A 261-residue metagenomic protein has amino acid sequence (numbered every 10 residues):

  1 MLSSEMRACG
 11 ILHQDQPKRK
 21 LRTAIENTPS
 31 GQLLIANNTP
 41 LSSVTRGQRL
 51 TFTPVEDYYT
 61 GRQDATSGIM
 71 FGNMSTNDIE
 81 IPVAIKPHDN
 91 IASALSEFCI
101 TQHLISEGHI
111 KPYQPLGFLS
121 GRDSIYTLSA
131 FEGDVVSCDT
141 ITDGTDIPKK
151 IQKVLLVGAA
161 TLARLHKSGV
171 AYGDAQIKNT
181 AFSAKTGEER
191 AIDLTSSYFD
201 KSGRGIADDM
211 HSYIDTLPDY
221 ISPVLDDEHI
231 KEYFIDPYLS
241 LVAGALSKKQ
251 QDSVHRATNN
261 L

Functional and structural regions predicted by a protein language model:
L2-Y59: Juxta-kinase regulatory segment immediately upstream of eukaryotic protein kinase catalytic domains
E56-C99: ATP-binding glycine-rich loop module of kinase domains
G68-N73, A160-D200: Active-site acidic catalytic loop and adjacent metal/ATP-binding pocket of ATP-dependent phosphoryl transfer enzymes
V83, K111, T127, R190-D193: Protein kinase-like catalytic core scaffold
K86-L119, K153: A conserved alpha-helical element in kinase catalytic cores
S93, Y113-V154: Conserved structural core of kinase catalytic domains
H103-K111, C138-K178: Conserved kinase catalytic-core helix
S183, E189-L261: C-lobe/activation-segment region of protein kinase-like
